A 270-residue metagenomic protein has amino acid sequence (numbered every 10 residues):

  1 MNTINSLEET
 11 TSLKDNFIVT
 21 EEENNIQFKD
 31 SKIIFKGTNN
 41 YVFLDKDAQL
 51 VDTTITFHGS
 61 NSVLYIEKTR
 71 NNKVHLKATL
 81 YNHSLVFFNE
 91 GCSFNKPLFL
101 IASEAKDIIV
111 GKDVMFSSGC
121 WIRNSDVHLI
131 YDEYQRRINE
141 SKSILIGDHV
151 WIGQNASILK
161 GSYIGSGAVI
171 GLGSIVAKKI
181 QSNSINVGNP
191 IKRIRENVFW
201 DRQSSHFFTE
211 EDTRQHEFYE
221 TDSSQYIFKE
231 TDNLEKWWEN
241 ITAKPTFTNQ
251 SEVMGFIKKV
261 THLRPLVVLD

Functional and structural regions predicted by a protein language model:
M1-Q49, T54-S60: Extended, small-residue-rich solenoid/repeat segments and analogous flexible loops that form exposed scaffolds
T3, T10-T11, T20, T38 (+10 more regions): Residue-identity detector for threonine
L13-K29, A78-V110, D212, E217-Y219 (+1 more regions): Short, charged N-terminal helix-start/capping segments
N39-Y163, N197: Flexible, glycine/small-residue-enriched loop-and-beta-strand segment within the central core of proteins
F116-T261: Glycine-rich hexapeptide-repeat left-handed beta-helix
